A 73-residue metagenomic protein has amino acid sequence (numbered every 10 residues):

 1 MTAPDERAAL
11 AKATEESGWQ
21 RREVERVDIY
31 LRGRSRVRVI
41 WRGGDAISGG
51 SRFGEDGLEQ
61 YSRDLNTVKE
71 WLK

Functional and structural regions predicted by a protein language model:
M1, E70-K73: Short intrinsically disordered terminal tails
M1-V24, G57-S62, N66: Negatively charged, low-complexity tracts enriched in Asp/Glu with abundant Ser/Thr
G18-G43: Amphipathic, interaction-prone secondary-structure segments
R38-R63: Intrinsically disordered, low-complexity regulatory segments enriched in Ser/Thr/Pro and charged residues
